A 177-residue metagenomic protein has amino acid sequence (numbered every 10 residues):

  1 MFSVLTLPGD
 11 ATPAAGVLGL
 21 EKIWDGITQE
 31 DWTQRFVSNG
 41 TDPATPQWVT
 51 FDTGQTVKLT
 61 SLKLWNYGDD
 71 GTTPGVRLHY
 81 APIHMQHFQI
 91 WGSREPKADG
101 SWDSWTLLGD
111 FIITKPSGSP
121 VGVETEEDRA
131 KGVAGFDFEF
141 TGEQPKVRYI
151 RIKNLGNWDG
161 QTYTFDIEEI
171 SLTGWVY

Functional and structural regions predicted by a protein language model:
M1-S3: Boundary/junction segments of secreted and surface-exposed precursor proteins
T6, T12, V17-L18, W24-L107 (+1 more regions): Aromatic, loop-rich ligand-recognition surfaces of beta-strand-rich domains
G109-D128: Surface-exposed loop and turn segments in beta-propeller and other repeat-based domains that flank or scaffold
